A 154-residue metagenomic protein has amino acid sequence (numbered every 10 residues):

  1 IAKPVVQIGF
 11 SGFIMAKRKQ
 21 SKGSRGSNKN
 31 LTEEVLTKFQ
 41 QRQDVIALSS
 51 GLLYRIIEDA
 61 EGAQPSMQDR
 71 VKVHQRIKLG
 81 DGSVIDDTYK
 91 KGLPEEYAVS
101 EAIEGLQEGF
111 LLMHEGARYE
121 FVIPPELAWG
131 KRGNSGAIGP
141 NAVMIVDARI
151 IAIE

Functional and structural regions predicted by a protein language model:
P4: Cationic, low-complexity basic patches in intrinsically disordered or flexible, solvent-exposed regions
G9-E154: Cross-family detector of peptidyl-prolyl cis-trans isomerase
